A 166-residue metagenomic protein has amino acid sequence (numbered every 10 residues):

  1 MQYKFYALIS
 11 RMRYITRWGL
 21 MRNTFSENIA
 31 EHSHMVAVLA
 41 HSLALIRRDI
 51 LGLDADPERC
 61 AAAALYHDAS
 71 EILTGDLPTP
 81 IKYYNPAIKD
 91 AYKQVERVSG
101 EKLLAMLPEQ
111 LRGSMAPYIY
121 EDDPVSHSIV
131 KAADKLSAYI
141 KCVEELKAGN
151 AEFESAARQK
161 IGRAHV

Functional and structural regions predicted by a protein language model:
M1-H165: Alpha-helical, largely C-terminal catalytic domains that coordinate divalent metal ions via clustered Asp/Glu/His
